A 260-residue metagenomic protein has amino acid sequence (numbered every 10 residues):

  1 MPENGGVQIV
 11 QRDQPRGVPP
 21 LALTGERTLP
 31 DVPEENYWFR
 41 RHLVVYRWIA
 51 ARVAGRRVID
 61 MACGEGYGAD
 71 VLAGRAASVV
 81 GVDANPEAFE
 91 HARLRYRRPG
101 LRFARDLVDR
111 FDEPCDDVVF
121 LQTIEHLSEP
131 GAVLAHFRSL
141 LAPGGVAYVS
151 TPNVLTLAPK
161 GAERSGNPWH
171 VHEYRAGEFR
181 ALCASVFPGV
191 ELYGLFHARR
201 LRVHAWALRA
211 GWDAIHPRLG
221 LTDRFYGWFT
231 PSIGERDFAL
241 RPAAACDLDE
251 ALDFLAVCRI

Functional and structural regions predicted by a protein language model:
M1-E113, D117-L121, G131-L134, W169 (+3 more regions): Conserved N-terminal segment of class I S-adenosyl-L-methionine
R98, V154-L157, A198-R200: Feature marks short, surface-exposed loop/turn motifs that line or immediately flank catalytic pockets and channel
Q122-H126: Short catalytic micro-motifs in class I SAM-dependent methyltransferases
L127-G131, T151: A structural helix-start
G131-P143: A short glycine-rich, Lys/Arg-flanked "PGG" loop and its adjoining helix->strand segment in the class I
V149-H172: Short, glycine-/aromatic-enriched active-site segment of Class I SAM-dependent methyltransferases
V171-V186: Short alpha-helix
L182-A207: Substrate-binding/catalytic lobe of Class I Rossmann-like enzymes that use SAM or dcSAM, i.e., the mid-to-C-terminal
